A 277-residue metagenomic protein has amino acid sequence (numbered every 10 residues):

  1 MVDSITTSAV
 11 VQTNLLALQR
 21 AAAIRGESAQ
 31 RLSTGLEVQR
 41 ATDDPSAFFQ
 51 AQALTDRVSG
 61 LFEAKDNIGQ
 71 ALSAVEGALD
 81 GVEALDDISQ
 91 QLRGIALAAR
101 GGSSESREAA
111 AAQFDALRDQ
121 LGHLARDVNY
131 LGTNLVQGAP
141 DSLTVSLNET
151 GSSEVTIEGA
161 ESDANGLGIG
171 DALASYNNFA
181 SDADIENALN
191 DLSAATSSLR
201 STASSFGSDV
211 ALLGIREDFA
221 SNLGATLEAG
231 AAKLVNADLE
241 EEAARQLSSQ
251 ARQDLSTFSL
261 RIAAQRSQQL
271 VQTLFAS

Functional and structural regions predicted by a protein language model:
M1-S277: Primary detection of the long, small/polar-rich alpha-helical "axial" segments characteristic of bacterial flagellar
